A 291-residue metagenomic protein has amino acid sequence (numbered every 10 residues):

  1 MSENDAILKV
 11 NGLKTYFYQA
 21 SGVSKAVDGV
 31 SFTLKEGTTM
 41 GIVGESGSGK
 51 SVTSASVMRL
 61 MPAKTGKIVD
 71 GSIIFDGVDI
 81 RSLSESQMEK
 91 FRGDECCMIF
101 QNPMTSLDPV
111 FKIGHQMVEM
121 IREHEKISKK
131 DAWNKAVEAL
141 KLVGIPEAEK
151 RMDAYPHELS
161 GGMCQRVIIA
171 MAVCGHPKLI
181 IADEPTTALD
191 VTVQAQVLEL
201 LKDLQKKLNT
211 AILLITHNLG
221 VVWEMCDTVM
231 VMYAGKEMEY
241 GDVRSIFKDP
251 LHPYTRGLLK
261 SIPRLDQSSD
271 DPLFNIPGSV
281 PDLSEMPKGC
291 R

Functional and structural regions predicted by a protein language model:
N4-A6, P146-K150, D242-R291: Short catalytic/signature loops enriched in Gly
I68-D79: Conserved ABC transporter NBD signature motif
D79, E119, D131-K150, L259: Conserved ABC ATPase "signature" region
C174-K178: A short, proline-enriched helix->beta-strand linker immediately N-terminal to the Walker B motif in ABC-type P-loop
V222-E224: A short, surface-exposed alpha-helical micro-motif characterized by mixed small hydrophobic and charged/polar residues
T228, Y240: Short, glycine/charged-rich "phosphate-handling" switch motifs in NTP-dependent and phosphotransfer domains
